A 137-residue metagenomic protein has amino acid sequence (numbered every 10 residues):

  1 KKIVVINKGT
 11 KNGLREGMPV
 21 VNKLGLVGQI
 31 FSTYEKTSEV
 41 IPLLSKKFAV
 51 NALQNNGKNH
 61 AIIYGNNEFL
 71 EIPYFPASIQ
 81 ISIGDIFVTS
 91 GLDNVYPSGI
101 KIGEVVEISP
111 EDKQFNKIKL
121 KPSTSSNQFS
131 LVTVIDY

Functional and structural regions predicted by a protein language model:
K1-Y137: Extracytoplasmic/periplasmic terminal helices and flexible tails
